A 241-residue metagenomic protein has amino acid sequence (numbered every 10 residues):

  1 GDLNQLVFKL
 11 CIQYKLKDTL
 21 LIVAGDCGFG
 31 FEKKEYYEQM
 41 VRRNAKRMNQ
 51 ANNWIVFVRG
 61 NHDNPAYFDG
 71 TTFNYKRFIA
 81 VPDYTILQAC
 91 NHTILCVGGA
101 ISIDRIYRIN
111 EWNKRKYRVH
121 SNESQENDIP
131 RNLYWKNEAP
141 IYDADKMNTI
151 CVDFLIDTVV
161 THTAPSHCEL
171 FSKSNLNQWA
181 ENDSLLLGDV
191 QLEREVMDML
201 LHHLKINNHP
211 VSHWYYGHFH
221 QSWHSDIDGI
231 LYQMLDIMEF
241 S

Functional and structural regions predicted by a protein language model:
D2, T85, G99, E138 (+1 more regions): Adenosine-cofactor binding site in Rossmann-like domains, unifying the SAM/SAH pocket of S-adenosylmethionine-dependent
L3-C90, Q178-A180, L186, V190-V196 (+2 more regions): Core catalytic region of metal-dependent phosphoesterases/phosphodiesterases, especially metallo-beta-lactamase-like
L6, E32-K33, A66-D69, I106 (+2 more regions): Short glycine-/acidic-enriched loop or helix-start segments at secondary-structure transitions that form or flank
C27-G30, H62-N64, G99-I103, T163-C168 (+2 more regions): Short, solvent-exposed loop/turn segments at secondary-structure junctions
W54-V58, F73, H167-S241: Conserved beta-sheet core of the metallophosphoesterase superfamily
I86-C96, T158, D226-Y232: Beta-strand-turn-beta hairpins that frame and shape the catalytic cleft of phosphate-ester-processing enzymes
H92-E195: Active-site-proximal loop/helix segment associated with metal-binding centers of metalloenzymes
